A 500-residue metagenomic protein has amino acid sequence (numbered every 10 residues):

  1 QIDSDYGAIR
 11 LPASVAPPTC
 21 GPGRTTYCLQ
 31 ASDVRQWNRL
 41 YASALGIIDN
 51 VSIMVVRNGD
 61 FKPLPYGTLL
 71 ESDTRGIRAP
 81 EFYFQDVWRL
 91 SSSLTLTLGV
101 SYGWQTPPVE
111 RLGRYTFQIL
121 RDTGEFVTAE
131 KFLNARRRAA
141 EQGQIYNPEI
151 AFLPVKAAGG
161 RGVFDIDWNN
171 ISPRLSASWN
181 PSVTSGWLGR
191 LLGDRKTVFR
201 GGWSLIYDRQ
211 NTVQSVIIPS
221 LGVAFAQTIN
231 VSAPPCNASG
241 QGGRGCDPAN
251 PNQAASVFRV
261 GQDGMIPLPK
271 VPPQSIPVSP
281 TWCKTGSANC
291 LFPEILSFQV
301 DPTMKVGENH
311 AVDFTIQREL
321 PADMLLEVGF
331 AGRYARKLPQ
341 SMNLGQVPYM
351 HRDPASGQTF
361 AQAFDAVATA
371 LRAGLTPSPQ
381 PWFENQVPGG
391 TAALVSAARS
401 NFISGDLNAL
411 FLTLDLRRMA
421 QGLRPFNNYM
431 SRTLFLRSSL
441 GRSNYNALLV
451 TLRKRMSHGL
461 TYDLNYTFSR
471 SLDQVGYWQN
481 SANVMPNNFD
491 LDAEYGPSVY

Functional and structural regions predicted by a protein language model:
Q1-Y500: Short acidic-glycine motifs
